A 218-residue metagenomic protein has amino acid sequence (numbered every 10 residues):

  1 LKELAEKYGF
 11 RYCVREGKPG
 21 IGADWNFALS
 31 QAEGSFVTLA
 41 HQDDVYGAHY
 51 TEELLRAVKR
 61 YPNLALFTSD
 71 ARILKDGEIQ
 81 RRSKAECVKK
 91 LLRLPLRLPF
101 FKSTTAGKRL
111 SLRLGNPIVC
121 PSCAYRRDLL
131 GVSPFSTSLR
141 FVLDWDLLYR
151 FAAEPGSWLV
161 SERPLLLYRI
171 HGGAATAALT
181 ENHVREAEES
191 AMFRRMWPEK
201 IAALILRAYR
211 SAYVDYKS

Functional and structural regions predicted by a protein language model:
L1, R15-A32: Glycine-rich, basic loop-to-helix element that forms the pyrophosphate-binding segment of sugar-nucleotide handling
L1-A5, H49: Acidic helix N-cap motif at the loop->helix transition within catalytic regions of sugar-transfer enzymes
V37: Short aromatic/hydrophobic "clamp" motif used to bind/position activated sugar donors
H41-V45, D70: The conserved acidic donor/metal-binding loop of glycosyltransferases
H49-K89: Conserved donor NDP-sugar-binding/catalytic core segment of glycosyltransferases
R93-E186: Conserved nucleotide-sugar donor-binding catalytic segment
T180-S190, L204-S218: Non-catalytic, C-terminal membrane-associated alpha-helical segments of glycosyltransferases
